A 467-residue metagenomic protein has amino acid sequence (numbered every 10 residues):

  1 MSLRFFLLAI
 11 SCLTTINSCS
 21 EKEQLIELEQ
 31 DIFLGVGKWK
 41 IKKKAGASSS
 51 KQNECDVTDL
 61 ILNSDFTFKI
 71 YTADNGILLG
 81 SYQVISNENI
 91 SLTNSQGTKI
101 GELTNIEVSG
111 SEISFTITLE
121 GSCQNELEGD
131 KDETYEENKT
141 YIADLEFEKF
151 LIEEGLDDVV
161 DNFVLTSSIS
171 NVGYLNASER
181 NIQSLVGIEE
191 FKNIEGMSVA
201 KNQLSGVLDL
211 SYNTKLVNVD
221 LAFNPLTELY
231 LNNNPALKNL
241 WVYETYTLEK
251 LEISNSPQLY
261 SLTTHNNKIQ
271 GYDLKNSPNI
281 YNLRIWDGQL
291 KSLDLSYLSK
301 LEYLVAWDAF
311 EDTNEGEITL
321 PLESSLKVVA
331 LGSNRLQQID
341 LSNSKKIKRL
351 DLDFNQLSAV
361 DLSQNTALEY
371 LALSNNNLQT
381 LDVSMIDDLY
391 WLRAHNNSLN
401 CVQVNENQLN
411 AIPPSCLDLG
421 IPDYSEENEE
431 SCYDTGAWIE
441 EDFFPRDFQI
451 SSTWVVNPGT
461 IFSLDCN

Functional and structural regions predicted by a protein language model:
T15-S18: C-terminal motif of bacterial Sec signal peptides marking the signal peptidase cleavage site
I26-L28, I32, S122-G196, T214 (+6 more regions): N-terminal capping/linker segments that flank leucine-rich repeat
E29-E54, Q83: Tryptophan-anchored aromatic micro-motifs
S50-I90: N-terminal glycine/threonine-rich, aromatic-flanked beta-hairpin/loop signature
S91-E137: Beta-sheet ligand-binding and adhesion/scaffold domains
G173-A177, M197-V199, V217-L221, L240-V242 (+8 more regions): Conserved hydrophobic beta-strand positions in leucine-rich repeat
R180, N202, N224, T245-Y246 (+7 more regions): Consensus "Asn ladder" position of solenoid repeat domains
L185-I188, V207-L208, L229, L251 (+8 more regions): Canonical leucine-rich repeat
